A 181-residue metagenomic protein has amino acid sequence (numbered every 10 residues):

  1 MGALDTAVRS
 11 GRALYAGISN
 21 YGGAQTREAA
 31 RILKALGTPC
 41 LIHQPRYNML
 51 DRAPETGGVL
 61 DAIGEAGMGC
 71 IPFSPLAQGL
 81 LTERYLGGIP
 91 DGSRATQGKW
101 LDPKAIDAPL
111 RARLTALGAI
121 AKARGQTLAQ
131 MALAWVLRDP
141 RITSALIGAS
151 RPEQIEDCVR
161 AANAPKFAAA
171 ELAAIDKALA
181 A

Functional and structural regions predicted by a protein language model:
M1-A180: Beta/alpha (TIM)-barrel catalytic core signal, keyed to glycine-rich beta->alpha loops juxtaposed to Asp/Glu that bind
